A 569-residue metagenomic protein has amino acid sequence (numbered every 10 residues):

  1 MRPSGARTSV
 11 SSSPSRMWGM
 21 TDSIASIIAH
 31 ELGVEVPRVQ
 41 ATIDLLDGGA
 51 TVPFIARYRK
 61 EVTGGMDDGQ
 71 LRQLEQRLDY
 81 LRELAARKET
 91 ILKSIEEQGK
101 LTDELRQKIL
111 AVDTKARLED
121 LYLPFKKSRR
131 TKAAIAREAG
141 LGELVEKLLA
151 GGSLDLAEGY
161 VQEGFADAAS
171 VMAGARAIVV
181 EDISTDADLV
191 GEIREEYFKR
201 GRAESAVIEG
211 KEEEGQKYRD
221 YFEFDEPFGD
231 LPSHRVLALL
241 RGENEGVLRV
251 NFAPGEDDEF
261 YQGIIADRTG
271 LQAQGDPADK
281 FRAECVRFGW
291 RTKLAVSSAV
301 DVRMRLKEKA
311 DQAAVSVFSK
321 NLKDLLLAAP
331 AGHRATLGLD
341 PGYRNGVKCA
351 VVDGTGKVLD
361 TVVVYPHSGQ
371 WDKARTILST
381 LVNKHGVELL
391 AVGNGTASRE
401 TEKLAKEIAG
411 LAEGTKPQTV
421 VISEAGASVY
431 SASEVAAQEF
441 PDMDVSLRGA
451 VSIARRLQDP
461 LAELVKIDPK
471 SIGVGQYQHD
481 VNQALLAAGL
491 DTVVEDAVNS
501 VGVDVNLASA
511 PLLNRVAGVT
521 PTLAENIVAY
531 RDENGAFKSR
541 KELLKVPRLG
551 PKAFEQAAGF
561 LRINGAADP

Functional and structural regions predicted by a protein language model:
P3-A6, V10, P14: Short amphipathic, helix-prone segments within low-complexity/disordered or flexible regions
S13-Q40, D47: Generic start-of-chain signal for non-secretory N-termini
T21-I24, Q76, R82-L101, L110 (+4 more regions): Long, highly charged, low-complexity intrinsically disordered interaction regions that mediate electrostatic DNA/RNA
V34-G69: N-terminal cofactor/phosphate-binding cores enriched in small/glycine residues, especially glycine-rich loops such as
F54, D67-Q73, Y80-G338, G342-D442 (+1 more regions): Duplex nucleic acid-engaging cores and interfaces of nucleic-acid transaction enzymes
A335-V352, V358, A374, L378 (+5 more regions): Extended, hydrophobic alpha-helical segments in both membrane/secreted and soluble proteins
P341, D353, N394-T396, S423 (+5 more regions): Active-site proximal loops enriched in glycine and acidic residues that flank catalytic Cys/His/Asp and coordinate
H367-S379, S398, R548-D568: Phosphate-backbone recognition surface of nucleic-acid-processing proteins
